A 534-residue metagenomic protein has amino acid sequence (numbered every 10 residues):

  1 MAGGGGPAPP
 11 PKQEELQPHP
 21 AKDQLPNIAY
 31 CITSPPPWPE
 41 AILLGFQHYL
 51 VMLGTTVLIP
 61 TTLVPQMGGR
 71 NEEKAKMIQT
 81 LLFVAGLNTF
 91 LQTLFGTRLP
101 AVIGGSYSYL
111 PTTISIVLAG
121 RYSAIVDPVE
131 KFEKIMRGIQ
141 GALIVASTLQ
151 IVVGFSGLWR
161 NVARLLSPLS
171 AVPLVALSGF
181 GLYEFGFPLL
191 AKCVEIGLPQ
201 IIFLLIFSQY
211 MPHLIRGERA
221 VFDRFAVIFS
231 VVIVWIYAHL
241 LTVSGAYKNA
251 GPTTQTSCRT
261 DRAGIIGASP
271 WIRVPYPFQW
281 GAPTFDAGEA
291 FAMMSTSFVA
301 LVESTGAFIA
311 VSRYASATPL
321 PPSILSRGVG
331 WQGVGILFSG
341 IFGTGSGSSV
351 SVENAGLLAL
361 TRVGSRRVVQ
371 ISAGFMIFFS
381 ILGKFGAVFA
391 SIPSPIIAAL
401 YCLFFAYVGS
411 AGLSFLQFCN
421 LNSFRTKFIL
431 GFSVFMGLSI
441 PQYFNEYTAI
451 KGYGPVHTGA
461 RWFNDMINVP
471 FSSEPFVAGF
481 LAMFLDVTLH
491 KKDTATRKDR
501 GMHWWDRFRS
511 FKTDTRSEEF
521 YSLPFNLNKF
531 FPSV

Functional and structural regions predicted by a protein language model:
A2-L81, D223, V227-S326, M502: Helix-loop-helix hairpins and the membrane-proximal interhelical loops of multi-pass alpha-helical transport proteins
G3-A29, T496-V534: Non-transmembrane, juxtamembrane loop and terminal tail segments of multi-pass eukaryotic membrane proteins
H19-P35, H48, M52-I59, L82-A163 (+2 more regions): Helix-loop-helix junctions within the multi-pass membrane cores of secondary transporters/permeases
E40-A41, E218, T296, S346 (+1 more regions): Generic alpha-helical structural signal
P60, V64, V84, N88 (+11 more regions): Predominant activation on well-ordered alpha-helical scaffold segments within soluble catalytic domains
L118, Y122, V126-G245, I371-W504 (+1 more regions): Membrane-embedded alpha-helical modules
I233, A238-T426, Y443-F463, I467-N468 (+1 more regions): Membrane-interfacial loop- and helix-cap regions that link adjacent transmembrane helices in polytopic membrane proteins
